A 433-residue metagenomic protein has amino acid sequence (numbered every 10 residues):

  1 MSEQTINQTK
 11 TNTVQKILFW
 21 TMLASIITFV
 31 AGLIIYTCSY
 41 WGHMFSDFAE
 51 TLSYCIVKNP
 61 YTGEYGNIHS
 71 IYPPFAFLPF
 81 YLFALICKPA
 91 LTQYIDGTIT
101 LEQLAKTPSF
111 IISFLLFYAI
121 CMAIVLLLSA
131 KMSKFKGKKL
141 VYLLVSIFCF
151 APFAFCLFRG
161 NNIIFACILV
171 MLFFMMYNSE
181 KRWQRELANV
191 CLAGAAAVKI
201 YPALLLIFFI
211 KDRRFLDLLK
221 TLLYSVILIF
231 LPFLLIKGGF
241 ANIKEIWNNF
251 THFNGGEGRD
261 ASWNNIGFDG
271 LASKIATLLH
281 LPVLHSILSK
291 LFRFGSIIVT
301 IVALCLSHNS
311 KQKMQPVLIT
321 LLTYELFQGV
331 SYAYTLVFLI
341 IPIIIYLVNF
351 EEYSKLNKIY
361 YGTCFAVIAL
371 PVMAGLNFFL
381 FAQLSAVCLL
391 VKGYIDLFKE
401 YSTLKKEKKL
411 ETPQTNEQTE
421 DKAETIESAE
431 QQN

Functional and structural regions predicted by a protein language model:
S2-E180, Q184-E186, F215-Y334, I340 (+1 more regions): Primarily membrane-embedded glycan-assembly and transfer machineries that use lipid-linked glycans
K10, A193, I287, L318 (+3 more regions): A general, composition-driven signal for non-globular sequence regions
H69-A76, I345-N433: Aromatic-enriched
I168-S179, F208-F209, R213, D217 (+2 more regions): Transmembrane alpha-helices and membrane-interface helical segments of multi-pass integral membrane enzymes
R185-F209, T320-F327: Membrane-interface alpha helices of multi-pass inner-membrane proteins
I200-D212, L222, L336-F338: Transmembrane-embedded, aromatic-rich helix segments that form part of the hydrophobic channel/pocket engaging
